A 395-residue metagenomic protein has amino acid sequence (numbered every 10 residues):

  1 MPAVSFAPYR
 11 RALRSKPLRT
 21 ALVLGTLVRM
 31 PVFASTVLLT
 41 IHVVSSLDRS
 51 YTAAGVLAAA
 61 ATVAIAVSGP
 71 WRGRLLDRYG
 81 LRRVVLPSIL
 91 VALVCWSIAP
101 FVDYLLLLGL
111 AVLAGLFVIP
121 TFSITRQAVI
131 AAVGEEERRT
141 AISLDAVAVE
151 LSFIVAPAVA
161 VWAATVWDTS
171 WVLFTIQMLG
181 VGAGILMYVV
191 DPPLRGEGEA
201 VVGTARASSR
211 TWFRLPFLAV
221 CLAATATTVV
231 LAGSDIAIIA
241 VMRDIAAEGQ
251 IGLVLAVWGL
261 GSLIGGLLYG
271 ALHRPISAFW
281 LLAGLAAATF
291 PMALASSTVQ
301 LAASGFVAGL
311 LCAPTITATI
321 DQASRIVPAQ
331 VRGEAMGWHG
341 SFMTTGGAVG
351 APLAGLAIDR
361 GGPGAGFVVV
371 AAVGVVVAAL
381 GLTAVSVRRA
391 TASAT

Functional and structural regions predicted by a protein language model:
S5-T62, T211-V254: Helix-loop boundary and gating motifs at the non-cytosolic
A66-F101: Conserved MFS/SLC helix-loop-helix module at the cytosolic interface between two early adjacent transmembrane helices
V67-G80, A164, L263-S277, I358: Helix-to-loop junctions at the C-terminal end of transmembrane segments in multipass secondary transporters
R83-S97, F174-Q177, S277-P291: Structural signature of the two symmetry-related core transmembrane helices
V112-L151: Cytoplasmic helix-loop-helix junction between adjacent transmembrane helices in 12-TM secondary transporters
P120-V133, I238, P314-V327: Intracellular juxtamembrane helix-capping segments at the cytosolic ends of symmetry-related transmembrane helices
A278-T317: C-terminal transmembrane helical hairpin of 12-TM major facilitator-type secondary transporters
V331-P363: A late C-terminal transmembrane helix in Major Facilitator Superfamily
